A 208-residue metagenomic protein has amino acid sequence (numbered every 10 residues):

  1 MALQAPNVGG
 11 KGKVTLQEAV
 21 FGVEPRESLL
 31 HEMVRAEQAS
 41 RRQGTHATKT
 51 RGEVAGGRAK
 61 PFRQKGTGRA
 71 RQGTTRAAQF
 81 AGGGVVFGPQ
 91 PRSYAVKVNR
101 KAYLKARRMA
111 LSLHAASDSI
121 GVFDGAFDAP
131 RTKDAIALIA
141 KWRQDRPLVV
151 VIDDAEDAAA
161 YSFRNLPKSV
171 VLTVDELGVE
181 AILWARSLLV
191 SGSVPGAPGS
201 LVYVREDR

Functional and structural regions predicted by a protein language model:
M1-Q43, G88-R208: Extended polybasic, low-complexity segments that bind anionic RNA or targeting/receptor surfaces
K49-F87: Glycine/serine-rich anion-binding loops at beta->alpha junctions that coordinate negatively charged ligand groups
